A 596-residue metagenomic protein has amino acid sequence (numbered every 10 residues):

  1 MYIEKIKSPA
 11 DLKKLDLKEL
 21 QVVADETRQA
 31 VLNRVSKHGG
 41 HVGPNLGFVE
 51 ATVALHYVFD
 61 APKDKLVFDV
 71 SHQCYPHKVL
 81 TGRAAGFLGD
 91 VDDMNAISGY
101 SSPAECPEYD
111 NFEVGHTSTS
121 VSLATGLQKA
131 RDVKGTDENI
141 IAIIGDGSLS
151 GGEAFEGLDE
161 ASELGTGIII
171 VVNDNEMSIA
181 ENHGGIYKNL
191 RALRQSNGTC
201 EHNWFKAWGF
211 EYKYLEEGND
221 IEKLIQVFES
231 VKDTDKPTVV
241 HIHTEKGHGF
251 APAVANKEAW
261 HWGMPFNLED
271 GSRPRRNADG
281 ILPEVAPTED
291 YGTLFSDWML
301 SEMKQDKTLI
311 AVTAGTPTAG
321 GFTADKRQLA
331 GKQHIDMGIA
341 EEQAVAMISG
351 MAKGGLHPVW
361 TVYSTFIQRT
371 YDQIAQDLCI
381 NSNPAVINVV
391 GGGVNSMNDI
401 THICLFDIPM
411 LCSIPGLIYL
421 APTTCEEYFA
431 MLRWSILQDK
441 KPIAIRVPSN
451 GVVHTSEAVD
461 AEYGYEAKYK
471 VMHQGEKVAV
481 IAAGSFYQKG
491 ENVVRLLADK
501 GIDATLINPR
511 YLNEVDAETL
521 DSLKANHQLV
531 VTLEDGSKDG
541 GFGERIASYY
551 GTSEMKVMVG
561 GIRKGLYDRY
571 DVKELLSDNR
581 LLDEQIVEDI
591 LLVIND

Functional and structural regions predicted by a protein language model:
E19-A30, A84-C106, A314-L329, T455-E462: Acidic-glycine-rich active-site phosphate/pyrophosphate-binding loop
Q29-S36, A96-E113, G135-I141, T323-I335 (+4 more regions): Glycine/charged-rich beta-loop-alpha catalytic/anionic-binding loops adjacent to active sites
G40, D64-V67, E113, K134-G151 (+6 more regions): A short, small-residue-rich loop immediately preceding and capping a beta-strand
H41-L164, L309, T323-A324: Cofactor-binding active-site loop characterized by glycine-rich and histidine/acidic residues
F87-I97, E163-M177, C379-G391: A glycine-rich helix N-cap at a beta->alpha junction
D110-N267, S272-P274, E284-V285, L417-H527: Glycine-rich ThDP/TPP pyrophosphate-binding loop and its adjacent helix/strand module within ThDP-dependent enzymes
F250-Q368, Q373-N383, I481-G484, A498: Non-catalytic terminal/interface segments that mediate subunit docking, oligomerization, and allosteric communication
G271-L282, S396-N398, I418, S537 (+1 more regions): Peripheral docking tails and interdomain loops at the edges of cofactor- or intermediate-handling domains
